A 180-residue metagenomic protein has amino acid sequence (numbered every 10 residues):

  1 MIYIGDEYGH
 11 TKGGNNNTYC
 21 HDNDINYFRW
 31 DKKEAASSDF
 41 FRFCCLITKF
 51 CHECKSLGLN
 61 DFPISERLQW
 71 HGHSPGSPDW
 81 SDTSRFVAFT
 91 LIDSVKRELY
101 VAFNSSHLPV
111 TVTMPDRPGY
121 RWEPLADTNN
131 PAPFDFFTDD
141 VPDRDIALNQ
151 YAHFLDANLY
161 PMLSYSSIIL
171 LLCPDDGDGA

Functional and structural regions predicted by a protein language model:
I2-A180: Carbohydrate-interacting/catalytic domains
